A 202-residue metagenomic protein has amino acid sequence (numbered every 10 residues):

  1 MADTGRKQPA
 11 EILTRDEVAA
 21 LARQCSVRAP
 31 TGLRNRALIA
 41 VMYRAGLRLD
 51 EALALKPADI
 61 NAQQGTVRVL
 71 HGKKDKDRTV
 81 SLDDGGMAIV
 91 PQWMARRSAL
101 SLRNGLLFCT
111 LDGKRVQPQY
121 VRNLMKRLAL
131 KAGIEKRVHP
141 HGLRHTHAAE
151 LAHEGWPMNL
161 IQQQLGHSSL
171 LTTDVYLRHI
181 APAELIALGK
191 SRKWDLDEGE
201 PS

Functional and structural regions predicted by a protein language model:
M1-S202: Conserved catalytic core of the tyrosine transesterase superfamily
